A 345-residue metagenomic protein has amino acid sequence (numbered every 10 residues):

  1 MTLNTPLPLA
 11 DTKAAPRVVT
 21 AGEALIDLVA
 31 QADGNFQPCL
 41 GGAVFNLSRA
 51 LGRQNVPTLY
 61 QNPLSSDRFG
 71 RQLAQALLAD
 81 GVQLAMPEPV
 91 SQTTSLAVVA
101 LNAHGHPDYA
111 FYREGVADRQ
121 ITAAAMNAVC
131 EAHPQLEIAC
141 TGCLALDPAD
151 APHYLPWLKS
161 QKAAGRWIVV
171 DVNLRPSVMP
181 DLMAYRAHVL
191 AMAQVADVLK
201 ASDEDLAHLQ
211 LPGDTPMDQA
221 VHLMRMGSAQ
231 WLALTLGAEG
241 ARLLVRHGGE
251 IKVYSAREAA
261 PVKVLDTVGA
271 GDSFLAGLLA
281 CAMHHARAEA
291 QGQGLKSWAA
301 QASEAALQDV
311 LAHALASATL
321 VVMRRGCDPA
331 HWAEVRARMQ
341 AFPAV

Functional and structural regions predicted by a protein language model:
T2-R17, S160, G213-V345: Conserved phosphate-binding/catalytic region of the ribokinase-like
T2-V82, V345: Glycine-rich phosphate/adenosyl-contacting loop at the front of the ribokinase-like
A24, A43, L144, V172 (+1 more regions): Active-site metal-binding loops of divalent metal-dependent hydrolases
R49, L96-A100, G240-L244: Short beta-strand scaffold segments in enzyme catalytic cores
P57-C143, M339-V345: Conserved N-terminal subdomain of the carbohydrate kinase-like
P57-T58, L84, R166-I168, L232: Hydrophobic anchor at the start of a short beta-strand that flanks the dinucleotide cofactor-binding loop
V129-A132, A191-M192, R225: Structural alpha-helical scaffold elements that stabilize or flank donor/cofactor-binding regions in carbohydrate
I138, C143-H222, A229, E239-G240 (+1 more regions): Conserved beta-alpha-beta core of the PfkB/ribokinase-like small-molecule kinase fold
